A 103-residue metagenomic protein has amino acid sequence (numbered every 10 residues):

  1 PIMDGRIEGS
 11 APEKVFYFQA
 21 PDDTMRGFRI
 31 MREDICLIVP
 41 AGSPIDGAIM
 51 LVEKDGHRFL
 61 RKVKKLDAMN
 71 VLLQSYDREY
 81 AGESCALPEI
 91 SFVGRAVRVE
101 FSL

Functional and structural regions predicted by a protein language model:
P1-E53: A short, contiguous structural element within a folded domain that forms the immediate neighborhood of a functional site
F16, H57-F59, I90-F92: Hydrophobic core residues within well-ordered beta-strands of beta-rich domains
D23, A41, V63-L66, V99: Residue-level recognition of beta-strand microenvironments
M25, S43, H57, K65 (+1 more regions): Residue-level signature for short turns and capping positions that connect secondary-structure elements
R26-G27, F59, S102: Short beta-strands and strand-coil junctions in structured, solvent-facing domains, enriched
I35, L60-K62, S84: Well-ordered beta-strand positions in beta-sheet-rich domains
G47-M69: Short, compositionally biased
K65-L103: Glycine- and charge-enriched low-complexity intrinsically disordered segments
